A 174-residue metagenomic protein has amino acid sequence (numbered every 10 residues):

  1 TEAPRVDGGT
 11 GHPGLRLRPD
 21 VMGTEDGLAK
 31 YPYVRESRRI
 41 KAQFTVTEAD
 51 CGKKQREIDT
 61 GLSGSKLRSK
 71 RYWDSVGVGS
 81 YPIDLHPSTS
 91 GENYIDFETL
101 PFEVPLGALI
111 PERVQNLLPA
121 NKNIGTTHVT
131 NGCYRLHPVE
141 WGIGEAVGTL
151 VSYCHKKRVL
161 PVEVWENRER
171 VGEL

Functional and structural regions predicted by a protein language model:
T1-L174: Flavin (FAD/FMN)-binding glycine-rich loop and adjacent Rossmann-like elements that form
